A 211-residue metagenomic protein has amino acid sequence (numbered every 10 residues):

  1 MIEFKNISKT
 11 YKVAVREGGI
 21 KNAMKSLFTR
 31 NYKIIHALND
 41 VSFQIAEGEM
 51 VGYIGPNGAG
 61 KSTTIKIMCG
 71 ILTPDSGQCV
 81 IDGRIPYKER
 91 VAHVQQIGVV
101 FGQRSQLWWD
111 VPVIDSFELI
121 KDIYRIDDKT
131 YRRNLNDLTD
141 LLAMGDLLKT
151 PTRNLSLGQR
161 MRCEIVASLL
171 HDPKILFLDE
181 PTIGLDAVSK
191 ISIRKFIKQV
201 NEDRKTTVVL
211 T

Functional and structural regions predicted by a protein language model:
G19-L27, E118, D122, K129-L147: Conserved ABC ATPase "signature" region
G77-K88, H93: Conserved ABC transporter NBD signature motif
P151-L155: Conserved ABC ATPase signature
L170-K174: A short, proline-enriched helix->beta-strand linker immediately N-terminal to the Walker B motif in ABC-type P-loop
L176-E180: Catalytic Walker B motif of ABC-type/P-loop ATPase nucleotide-binding domains
I191-R204: Helical segment within the ABC ATPase nucleotide-binding domain
